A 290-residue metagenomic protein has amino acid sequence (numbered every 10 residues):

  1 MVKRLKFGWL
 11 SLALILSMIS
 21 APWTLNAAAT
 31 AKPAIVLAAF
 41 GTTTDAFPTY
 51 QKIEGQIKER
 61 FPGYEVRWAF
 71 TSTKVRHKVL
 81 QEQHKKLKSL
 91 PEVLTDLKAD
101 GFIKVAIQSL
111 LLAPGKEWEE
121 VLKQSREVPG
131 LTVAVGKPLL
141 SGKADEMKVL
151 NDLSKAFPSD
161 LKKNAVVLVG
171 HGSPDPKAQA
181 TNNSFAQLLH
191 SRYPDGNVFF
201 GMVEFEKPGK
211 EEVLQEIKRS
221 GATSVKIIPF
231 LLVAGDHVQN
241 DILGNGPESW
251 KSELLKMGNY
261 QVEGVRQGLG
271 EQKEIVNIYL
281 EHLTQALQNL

Functional and structural regions predicted by a protein language model:
M1-R4: N-terminal secretory signal peptides that target proteins for export/translocation
W9-A21: Bacterial N-terminal signal peptides
L25-L290: Active-site-proximal alpha-helix that buttresses catalytic centers in soluble enzyme cores
